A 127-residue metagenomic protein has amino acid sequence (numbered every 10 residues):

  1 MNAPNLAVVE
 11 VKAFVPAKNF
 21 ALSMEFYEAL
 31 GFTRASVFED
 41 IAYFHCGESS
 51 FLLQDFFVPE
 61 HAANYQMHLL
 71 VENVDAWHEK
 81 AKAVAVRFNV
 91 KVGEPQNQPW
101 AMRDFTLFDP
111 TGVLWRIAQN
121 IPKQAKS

Functional and structural regions predicted by a protein language model:
M1-A21, M67, N120-S127: N-terminal beta-strand motif that seeds the catalytic metal site of vicinal oxygen chelate
L6-V9, P59-N64, Q98-P99: Short glycine-enriched loop/turn motifs at secondary-structure junctions
A7, F14-F51: Core segments of cupin and vicinal oxygen chelate
K12-F14, Y43, Q66-H68, D104-T106: Short aromatic/hydrophobic contact patches that present stacked aromatics for nucleic-acid/ligand binding
F20-S23, A81-F88, S127: Short, positively charged
T33-Y65, L114-Q119: Conserved short beta-strand elements that form part of the metal-binding/catalytic scaffold of enzyme active sites
D55, Q98-P99, T106, I117-Q124: Short beta->alpha transition motifs characteristic of CBS
L69-L114: Vicinal oxygen chelate
